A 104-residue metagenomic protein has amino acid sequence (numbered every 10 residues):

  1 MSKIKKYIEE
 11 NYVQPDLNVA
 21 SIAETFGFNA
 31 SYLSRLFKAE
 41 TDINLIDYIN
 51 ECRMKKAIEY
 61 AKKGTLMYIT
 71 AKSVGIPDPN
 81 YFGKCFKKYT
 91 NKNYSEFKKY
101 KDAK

Functional and structural regions predicted by a protein language model:
K5-L17, F37-T41, I58-L66, F86: Basic, amphipathic alpha-helical hairpins
P15-A20, S34-R35, L45-Y48, I69-T70 (+1 more regions): Extended hydrophobic-aromatic, low-complexity segments
S21-F28, L33, F37, T70-I76 (+2 more regions): Append "Primarily bacterial transcriptional regulators
A39-P77, K99-K104: Terminal helix-turn-helix DNA-binding modules in bacterial transcription factors
K84-K104: …primarily DNA-binding HTH/wHTH and HhH modules…
